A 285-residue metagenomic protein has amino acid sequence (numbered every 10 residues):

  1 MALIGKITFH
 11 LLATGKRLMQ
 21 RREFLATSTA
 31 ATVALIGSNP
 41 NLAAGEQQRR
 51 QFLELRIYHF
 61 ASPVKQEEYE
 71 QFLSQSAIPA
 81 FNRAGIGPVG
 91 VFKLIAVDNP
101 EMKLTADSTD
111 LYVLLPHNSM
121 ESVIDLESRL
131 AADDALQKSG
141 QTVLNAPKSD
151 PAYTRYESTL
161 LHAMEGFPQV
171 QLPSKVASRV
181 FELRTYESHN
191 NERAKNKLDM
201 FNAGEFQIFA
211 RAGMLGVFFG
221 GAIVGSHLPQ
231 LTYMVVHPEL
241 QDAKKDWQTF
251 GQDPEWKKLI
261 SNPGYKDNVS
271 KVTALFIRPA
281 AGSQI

Functional and structural regions predicted by a protein language model:
M1-M19: N-terminal secretory signal peptides
L25-Q137, V143-E255, K266-I285: Short S/T/G/P-rich N-terminal loop/turn motif that feeds into the first structured element of a domain
